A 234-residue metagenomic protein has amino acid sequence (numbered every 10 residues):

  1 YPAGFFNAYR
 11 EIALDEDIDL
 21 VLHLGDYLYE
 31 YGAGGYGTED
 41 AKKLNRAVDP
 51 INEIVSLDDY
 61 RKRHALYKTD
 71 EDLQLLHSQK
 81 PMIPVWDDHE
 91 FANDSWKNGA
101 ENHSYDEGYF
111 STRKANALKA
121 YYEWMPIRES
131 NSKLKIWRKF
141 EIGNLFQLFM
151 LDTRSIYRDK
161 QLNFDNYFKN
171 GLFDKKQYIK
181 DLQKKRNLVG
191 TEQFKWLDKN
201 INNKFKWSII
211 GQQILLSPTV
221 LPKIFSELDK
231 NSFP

Functional and structural regions predicted by a protein language model:
Y1-P234: Metal-dependent phosphoester/phosphodiester hydrolase catalytic core
